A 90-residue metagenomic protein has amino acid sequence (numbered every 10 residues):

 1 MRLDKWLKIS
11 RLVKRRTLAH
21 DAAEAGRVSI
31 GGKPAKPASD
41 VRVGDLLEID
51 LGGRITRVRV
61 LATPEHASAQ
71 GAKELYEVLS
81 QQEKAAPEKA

Functional and structural regions predicted by a protein language model:
M1-R11: Extended boundary segments
K5, T17-D21, S29-A90: Strongly charged
G26: Glycine-centered, phosphate/nucleic-acid-interacting loop/turn motifs that mediate DNA/RNA or nucleotide
